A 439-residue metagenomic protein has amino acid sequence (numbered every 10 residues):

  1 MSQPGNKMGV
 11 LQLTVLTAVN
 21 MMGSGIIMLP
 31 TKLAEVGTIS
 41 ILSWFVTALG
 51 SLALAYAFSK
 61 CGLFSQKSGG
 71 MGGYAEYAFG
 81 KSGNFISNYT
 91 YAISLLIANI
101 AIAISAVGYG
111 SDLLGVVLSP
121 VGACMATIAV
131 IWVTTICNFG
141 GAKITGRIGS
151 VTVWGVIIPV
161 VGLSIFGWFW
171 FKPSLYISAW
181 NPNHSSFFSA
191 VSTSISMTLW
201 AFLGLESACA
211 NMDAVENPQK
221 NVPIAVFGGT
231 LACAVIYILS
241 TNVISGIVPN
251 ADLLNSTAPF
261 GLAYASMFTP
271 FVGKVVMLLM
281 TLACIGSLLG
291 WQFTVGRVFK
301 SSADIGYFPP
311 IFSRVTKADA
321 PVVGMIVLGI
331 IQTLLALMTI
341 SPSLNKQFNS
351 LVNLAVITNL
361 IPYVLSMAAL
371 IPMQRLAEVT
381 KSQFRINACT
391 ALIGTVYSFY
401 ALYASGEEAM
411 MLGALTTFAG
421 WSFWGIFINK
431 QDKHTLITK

Functional and structural regions predicted by a protein language model:
M1, E76, A103-A126, P159 (+5 more regions): Helix-loop-helix connectors at the membrane interface of multi-pass transporters/channels
M1-T31, E35-I39, S51-Y56, S68 (+2 more regions): Membrane-interface "cap" regions at the ends of multi-pass membrane proteins
S2-G5, S40-I41, V117-A123, S150-L278 (+1 more regions): Helix-loop-helix junctions that connect adjacent transmembrane segments in multi-pass membrane transporters
N6-T17, G80-S94, A126-V130, S185-T198 (+4 more regions): Select transmembrane alpha-helical segments in multipass membrane proteins
Q12, F45-V46, L113-I144, I157-I165 (+3 more regions): Transmembrane alpha-helical segments of multi-pass small-molecule transport proteins
T31-E35, A53-I131, T135-F139, I144 (+2 more regions): Hydrophobic transmembrane alpha-helices that form the core helical bundles of multi-pass secondary transporters
G73-G80, D112-V116, F227-L289, F308-A355: TM-loop-TM module centered on a large, flexible mid-protein loop between adjacent transmembrane helices in multi-pass
I165, K346, T358-N359, R385-K439: A generic transmembrane alpha-helix motif of multi-pass inner-membrane proteins
